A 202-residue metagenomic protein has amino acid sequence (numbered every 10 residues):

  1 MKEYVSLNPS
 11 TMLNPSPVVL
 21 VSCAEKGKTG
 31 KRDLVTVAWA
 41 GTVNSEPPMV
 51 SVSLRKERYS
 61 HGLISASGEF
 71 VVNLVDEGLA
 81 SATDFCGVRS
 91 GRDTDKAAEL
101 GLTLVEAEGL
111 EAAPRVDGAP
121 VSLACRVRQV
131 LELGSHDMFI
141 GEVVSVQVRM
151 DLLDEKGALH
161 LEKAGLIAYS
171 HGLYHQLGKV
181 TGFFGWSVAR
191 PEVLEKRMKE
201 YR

Functional and structural regions predicted by a protein language model:
M1-R202: Basic, polyanion-binding surface patches
